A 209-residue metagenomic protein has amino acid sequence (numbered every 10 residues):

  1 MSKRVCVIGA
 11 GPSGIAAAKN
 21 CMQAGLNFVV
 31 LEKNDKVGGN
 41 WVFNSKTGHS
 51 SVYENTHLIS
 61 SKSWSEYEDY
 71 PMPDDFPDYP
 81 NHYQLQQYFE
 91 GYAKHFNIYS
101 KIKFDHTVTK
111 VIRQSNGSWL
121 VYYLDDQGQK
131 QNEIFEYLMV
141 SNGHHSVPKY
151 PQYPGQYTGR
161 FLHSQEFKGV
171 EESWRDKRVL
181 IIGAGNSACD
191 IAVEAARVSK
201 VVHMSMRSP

Functional and structural regions predicted by a protein language model:
K3-V30, C189-A195: N-terminal Rossmann-like FAD-binding beta1-loop-alpha1 element of flavoenzymes
R4, E136, K177: Conserved acidic residues
I8, L31-E32, I182, S205: The conserved SAM/SAH-binding core of class I Rossmann-like methyltransferase domains, concentrating on the hydrophobic
S13, D35-V37, T47-G48, Y70-M72 (+6 more regions): Short, solvent-exposed loop/turn segments at secondary-structure junctions
K33-K36, N40-G91, S205-P209: Glycine-rich active-site loop/strand segments that organize a redox cofactor
T56-I59, N97, Q152-Y157: Short, conserved catalytic or adaptor-binding loops enriched in Gly and charged residues
D75-P77, N81-L85, K101, V140-V198 (+1 more regions): Glycine-rich dinucleotide-binding loop and its adjacent helix/turn
P77-N142, S146: Feature captures the FAD/FMN-dependent oxidoreductase FAD-binding
